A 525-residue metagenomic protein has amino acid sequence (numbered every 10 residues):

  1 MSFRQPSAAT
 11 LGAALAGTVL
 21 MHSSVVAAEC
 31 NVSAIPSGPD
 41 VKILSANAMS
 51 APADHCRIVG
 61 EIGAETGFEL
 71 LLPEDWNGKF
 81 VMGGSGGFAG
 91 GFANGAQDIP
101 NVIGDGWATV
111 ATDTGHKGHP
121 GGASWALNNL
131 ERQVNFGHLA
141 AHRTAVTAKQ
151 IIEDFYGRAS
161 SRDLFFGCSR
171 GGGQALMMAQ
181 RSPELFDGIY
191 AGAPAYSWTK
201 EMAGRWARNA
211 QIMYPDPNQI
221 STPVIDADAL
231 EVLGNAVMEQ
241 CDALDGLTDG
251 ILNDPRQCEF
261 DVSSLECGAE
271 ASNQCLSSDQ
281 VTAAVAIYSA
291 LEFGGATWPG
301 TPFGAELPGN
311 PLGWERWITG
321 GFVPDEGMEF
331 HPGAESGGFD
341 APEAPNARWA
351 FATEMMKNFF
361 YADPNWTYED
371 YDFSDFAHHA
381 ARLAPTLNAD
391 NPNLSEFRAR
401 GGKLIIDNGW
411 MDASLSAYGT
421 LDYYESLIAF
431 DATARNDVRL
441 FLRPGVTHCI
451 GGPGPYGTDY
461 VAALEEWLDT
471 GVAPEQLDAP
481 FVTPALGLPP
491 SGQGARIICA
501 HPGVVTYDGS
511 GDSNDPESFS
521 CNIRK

Functional and structural regions predicted by a protein language model:
T10-H22: Bacterial N-terminal signal peptides
A27-K79, G83, A89-Q97, D105 (+6 more regions): Catalytic-loop region of hydrolases
E69-L71, F92-D98, P120-S124, A175-R181 (+7 more regions): Short, solvent-exposed loop/turn and secondary-structure capping segments
G87-G157, A203-G204, Q211, A362-T386 (+1 more regions): Cap/lid segment of the alpha/beta-hydrolase catalytic domain
G167-G171, A175: Gly/Ala-rich beta-loop-alpha elbow adjacent to hydrolase catalytic centers
M178-A179, F186-E292, L442: A catalytic-pocket lid/entrance helix-loop region that shapes and gates access to the active site across common
I406-N408: Short beta-strand/loop motif that positions the catalytic acidic residue of the alpha/beta-hydrolase fold
V438-G451, P484-A485: Histidine-bearing beta->alpha loop at or near hydrolase active sites
